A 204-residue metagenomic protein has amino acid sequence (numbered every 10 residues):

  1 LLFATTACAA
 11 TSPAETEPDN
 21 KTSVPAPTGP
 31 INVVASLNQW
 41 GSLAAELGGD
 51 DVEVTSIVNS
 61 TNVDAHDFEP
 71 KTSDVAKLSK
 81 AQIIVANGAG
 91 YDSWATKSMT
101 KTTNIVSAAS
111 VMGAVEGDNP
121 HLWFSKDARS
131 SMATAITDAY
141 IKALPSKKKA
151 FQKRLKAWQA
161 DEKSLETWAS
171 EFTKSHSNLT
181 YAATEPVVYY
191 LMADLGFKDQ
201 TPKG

Functional and structural regions predicted by a protein language model:
C8-G204: Extracytoplasmic metal-acquisition and chelation regions
